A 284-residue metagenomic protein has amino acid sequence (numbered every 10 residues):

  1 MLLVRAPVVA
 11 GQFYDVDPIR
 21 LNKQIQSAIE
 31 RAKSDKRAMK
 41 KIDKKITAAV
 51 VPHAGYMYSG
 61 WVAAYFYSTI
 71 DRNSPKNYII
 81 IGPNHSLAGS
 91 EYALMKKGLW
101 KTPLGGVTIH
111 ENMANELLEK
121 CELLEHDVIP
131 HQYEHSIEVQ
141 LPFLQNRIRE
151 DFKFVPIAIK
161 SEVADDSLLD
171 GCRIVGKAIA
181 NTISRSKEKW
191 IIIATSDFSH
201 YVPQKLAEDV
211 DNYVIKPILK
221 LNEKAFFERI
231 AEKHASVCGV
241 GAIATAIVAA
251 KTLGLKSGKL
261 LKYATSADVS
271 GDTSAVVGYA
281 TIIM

Functional and structural regions predicted by a protein language model:
L2-S257, L261-T273, I283: Active-site histidine-anchored catalytic micro-motif
V277-T281: Short hydrophobic/aromatic beta-strand or adjacent loop that forms the aromatic wall/cage of a ligand/substrate-binding
